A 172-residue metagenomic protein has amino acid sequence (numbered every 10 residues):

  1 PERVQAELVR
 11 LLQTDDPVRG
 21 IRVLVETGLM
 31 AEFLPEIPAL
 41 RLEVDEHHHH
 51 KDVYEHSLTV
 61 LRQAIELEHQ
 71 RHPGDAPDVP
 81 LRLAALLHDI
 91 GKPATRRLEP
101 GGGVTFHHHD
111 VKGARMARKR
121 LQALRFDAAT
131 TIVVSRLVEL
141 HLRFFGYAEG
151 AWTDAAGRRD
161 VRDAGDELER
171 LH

Functional and structural regions predicted by a protein language model:
P1-R82, I90-H108, K112-T131, F144: Glycine- and charge-enriched loop/helix tracts that form the active or gating conduit in phosphate/cation-handling
E43-H49, H72-P73, F126-H172: Histidine/acidic-rich helix-loop-helix segments that form or flank divalent-metal centers in metalloenzyme catalytic
